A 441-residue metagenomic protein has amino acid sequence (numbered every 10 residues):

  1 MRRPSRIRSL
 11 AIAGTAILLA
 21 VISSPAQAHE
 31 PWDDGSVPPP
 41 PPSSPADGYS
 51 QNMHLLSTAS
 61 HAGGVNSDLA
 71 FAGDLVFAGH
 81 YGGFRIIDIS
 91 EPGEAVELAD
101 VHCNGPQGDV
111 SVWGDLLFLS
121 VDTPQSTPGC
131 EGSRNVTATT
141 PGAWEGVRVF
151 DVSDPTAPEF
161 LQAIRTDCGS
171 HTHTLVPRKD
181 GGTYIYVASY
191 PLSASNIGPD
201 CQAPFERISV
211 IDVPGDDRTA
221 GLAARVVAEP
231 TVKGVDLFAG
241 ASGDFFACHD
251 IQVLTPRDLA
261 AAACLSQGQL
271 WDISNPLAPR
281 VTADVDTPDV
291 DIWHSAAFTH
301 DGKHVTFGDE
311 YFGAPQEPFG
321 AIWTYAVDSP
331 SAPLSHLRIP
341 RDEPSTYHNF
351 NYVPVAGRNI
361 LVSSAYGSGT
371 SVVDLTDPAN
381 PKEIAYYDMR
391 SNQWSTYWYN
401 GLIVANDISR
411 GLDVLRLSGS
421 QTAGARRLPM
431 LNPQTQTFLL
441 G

Functional and structural regions predicted by a protein language model:
M1-I12: Bacterial N-terminal signal peptides that target proteins for export
G14-I22, Q27-G441: Feature marking well-ordered beta-strand scaffolds used for ligand recognition
